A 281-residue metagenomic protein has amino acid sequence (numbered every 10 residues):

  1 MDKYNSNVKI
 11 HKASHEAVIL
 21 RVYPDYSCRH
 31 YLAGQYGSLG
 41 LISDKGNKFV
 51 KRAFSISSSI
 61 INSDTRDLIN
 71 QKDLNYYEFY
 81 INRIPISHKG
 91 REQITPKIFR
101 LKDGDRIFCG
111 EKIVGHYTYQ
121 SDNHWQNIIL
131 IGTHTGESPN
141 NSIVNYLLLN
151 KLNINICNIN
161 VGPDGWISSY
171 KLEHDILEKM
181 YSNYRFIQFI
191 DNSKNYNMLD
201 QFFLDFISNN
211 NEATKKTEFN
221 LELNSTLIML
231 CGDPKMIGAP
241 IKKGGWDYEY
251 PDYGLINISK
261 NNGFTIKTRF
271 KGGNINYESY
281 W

Functional and structural regions predicted by a protein language model:
Y4-N5, A53: Conserved beta-strand residues within beta-sheet cores
S6-H11, S57: Conserved positions in beta-strands of structured domains
I10-K12, G46, I69-Q71, L148 (+1 more regions): Generic marker of residues within folded, mature protein domains
K12-A13, L230: Generic beta-strand structural signal
E16-I129, N262-I266, F270, N274-W281: FAD-binding FR-type
Q93-W281: FNR/FR-type flavoprotein reductase catalytic core
